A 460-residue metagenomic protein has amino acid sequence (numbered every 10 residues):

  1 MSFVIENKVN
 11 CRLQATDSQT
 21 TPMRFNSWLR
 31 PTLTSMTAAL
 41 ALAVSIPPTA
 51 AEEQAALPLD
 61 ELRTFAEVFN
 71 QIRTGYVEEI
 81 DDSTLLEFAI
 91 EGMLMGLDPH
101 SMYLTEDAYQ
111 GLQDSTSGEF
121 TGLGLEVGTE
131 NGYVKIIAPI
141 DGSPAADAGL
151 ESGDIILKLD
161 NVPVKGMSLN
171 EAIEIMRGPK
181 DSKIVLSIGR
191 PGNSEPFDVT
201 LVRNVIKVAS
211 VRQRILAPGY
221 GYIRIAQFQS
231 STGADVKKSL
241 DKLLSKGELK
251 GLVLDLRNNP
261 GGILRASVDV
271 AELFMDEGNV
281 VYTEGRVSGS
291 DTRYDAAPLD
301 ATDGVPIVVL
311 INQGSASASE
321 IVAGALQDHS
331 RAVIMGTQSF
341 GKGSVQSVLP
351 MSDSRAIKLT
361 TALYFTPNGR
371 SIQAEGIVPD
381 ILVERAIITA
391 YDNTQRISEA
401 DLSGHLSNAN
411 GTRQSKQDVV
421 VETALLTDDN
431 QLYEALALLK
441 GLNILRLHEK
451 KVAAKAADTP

Functional and structural regions predicted by a protein language model:
T34-A43: Bacterial N-terminal signal peptides
A38, P48-T49: Cleavable N-terminal signal peptides
A50-E61, F65-D82, K135-A138, S143-S152 (+1 more regions): Cleft-lining beta-strand/loop regions that shape enzyme active-site pockets
E52-G75, D81, G96-G124, E130-Y133 (+1 more regions): Glycine-biased strand-turn-strand hairpin within the trypsin-fold
Y76-I137, D181-V185, G189-T200, K207-V211 (+1 more regions): Extended, small/polar residue-biased N-terminal targeting/export presequences and adjacent propeptide/linker tracts
D353, I357-A362: Short acidic, Pro/Gly- and aromatic-enriched capping/linker segments at domain boundaries
N368-P460: Conserved functional hotspot residues or short segments at active or partner-binding sites across diverse domains
